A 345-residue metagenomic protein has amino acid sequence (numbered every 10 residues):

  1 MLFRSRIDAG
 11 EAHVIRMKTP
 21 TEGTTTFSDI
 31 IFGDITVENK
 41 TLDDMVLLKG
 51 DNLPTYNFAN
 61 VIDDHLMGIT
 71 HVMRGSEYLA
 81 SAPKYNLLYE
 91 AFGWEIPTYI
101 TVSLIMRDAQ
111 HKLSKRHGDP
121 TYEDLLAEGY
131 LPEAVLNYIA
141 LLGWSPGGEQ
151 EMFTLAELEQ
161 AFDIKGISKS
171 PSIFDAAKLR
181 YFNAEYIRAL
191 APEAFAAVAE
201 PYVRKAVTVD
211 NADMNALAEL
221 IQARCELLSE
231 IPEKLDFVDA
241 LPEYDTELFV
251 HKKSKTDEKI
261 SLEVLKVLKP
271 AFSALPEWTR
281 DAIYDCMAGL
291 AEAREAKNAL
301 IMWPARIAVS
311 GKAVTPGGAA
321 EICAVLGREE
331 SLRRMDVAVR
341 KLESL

Functional and structural regions predicted by a protein language model:
M1-T101, R107-L113, P146: Active-site cores that bind ATP or allylic diphosphates and position pyrophosphate for catalysis
L48-K49, M67-Y78, M106-Y138, L142-E151 (+3 more regions): Conserved phosphate-binding loops in nucleotide/dinucleotide-binding enzymes
L88-A91, E128, Y138-L142, A161 (+7 more regions): Generic, well-ordered alpha-helical scaffold segments in large soluble proteins
L125-E133, K169-D175, T208-L217, E292-L300: Structural motif
I139, G148-T154, S170-A176, A196-A197 (+5 more regions): Short coil/turn segments at secondary-structure boundaries
P192-R294: Small-residue-rich helix-loop
D281-E343: Charged substrate- and nucleic-acid-binding regions of tRNA-handling and nucleotidyl-transfer enzymes, centered on
